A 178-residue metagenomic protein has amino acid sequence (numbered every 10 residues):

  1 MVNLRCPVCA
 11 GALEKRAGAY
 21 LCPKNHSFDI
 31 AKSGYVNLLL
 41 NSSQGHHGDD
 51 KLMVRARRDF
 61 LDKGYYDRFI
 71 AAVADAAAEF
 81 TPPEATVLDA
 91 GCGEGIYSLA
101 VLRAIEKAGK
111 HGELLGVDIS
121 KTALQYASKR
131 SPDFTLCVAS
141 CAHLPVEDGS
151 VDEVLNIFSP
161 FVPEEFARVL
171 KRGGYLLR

Functional and structural regions predicted by a protein language model:
M1-H47: N-terminal auxiliary segments of SAM/dcSAM-dependent transferases
G48-A72, A76: Class I SAM-dependent methyltransferase Rossmann-like catalytic core, especially the SAM/SAH-binding loop
E84-G93: Conserved class I S-adenosyl-L-methionine
E94-G109: Conserved SAM-binding loop of SAM-dependent methyltransferases across substrates and taxa, primarily the Class I
S120: Conserved SAM/SAH-binding beta-strand->alpha-helix loop
P132-H143: Conserved SAM-binding strand-loop segment of SAM-dependent methyltransferases
A142-E153: A short acidic, Gly/Pro-enriched loop at the edge of an enzyme's catalytic core that lines a small-molecule cofactor
P163-Y175: A short glycine-rich, Lys/Arg-flanked "PGG" loop and its adjoining helix->strand segment in the class I
